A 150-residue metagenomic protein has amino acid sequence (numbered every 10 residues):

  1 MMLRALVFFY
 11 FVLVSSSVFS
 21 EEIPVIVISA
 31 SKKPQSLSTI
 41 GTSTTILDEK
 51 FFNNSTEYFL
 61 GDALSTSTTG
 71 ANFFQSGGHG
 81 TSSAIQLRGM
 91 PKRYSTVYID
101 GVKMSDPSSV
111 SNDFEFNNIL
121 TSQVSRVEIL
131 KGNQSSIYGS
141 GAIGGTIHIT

Functional and structural regions predicted by a protein language model:
M2-F11: Sec-dependent signal peptide recognition, specifically the positively charged N-region followed immediately by
V18-S20: Boundary at the C-terminal end of the N-terminal hydrophobic targeting segment
I23-V25, T39-T42, T68, G80-S82 (+4 more regions): Extracytoplasmic
V25-S55, A84: N-terminal periplasmic "start-of-domain" segments of outer-membrane beta-barrel proteins
L60-L64, S83-Q86, S95-Y98, F114-L120 (+2 more regions): N-terminal periplasmic accessory domains that precede and gate Gram-negative outer-membrane beta-barrel machines
S65-K103: Extracytoplasmic beta-strand/coil segments of soluble accessory domains associated with Gram-negative outer-membrane
K103-K131: Short acidic/polar hinge/loop motifs at secondary-structure boundaries that mediate gating or recognition
